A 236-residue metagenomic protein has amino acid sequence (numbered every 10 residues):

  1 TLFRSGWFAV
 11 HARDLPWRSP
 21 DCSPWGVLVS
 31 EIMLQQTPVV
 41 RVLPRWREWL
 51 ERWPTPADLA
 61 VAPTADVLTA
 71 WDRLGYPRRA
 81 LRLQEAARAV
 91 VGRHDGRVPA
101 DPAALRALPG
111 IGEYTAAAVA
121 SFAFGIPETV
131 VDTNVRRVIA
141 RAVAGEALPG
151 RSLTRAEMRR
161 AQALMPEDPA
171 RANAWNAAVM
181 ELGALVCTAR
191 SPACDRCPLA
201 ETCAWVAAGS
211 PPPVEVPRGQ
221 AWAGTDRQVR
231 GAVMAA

Functional and structural regions predicted by a protein language model:
T1-L2: Short, small-residue-biased leader/transition segments that mark boundaries at the very start of proteins
G6-Q228, A236: Catalytic cores of DNA base-excision repair glycosylases
